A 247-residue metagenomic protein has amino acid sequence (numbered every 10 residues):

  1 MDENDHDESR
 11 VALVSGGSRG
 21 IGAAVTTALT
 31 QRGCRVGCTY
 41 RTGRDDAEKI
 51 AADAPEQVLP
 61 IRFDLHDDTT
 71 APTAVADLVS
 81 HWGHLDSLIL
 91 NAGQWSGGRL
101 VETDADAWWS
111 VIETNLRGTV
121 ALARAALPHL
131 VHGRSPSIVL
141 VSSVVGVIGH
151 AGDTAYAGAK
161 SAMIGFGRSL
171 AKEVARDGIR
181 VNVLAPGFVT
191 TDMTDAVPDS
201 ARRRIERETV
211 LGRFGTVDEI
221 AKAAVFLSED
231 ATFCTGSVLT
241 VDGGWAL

Functional and structural regions predicted by a protein language model:
R32-E48: Conserved glycine-rich Rossmann-like NAD(P)H-binding loop of the short-chain dehydrogenase/reductase
R99-L100, A107-I112, T194, I205: Substrate-binding pocket helix/loop in short-chain dehydrogenase/reductase
A123, A159, G167: Active-site helix of classical SDR
P128, K172-R176: Alpha-helical segment proximal to the catalytic Tyr-Lys
S135, A175, R180, C234-G236: Short, small/polar-rich loop/turn modules that mediate ligand/substrate recognition or access, typified
S143: Residue(s) in the substrate-gating loop at a strand-loop-helix junction that position the organic substrate next
R213-V241, A246: C-terminal substrate-recognition "lid" of short-chain dehydrogenase/reductases
